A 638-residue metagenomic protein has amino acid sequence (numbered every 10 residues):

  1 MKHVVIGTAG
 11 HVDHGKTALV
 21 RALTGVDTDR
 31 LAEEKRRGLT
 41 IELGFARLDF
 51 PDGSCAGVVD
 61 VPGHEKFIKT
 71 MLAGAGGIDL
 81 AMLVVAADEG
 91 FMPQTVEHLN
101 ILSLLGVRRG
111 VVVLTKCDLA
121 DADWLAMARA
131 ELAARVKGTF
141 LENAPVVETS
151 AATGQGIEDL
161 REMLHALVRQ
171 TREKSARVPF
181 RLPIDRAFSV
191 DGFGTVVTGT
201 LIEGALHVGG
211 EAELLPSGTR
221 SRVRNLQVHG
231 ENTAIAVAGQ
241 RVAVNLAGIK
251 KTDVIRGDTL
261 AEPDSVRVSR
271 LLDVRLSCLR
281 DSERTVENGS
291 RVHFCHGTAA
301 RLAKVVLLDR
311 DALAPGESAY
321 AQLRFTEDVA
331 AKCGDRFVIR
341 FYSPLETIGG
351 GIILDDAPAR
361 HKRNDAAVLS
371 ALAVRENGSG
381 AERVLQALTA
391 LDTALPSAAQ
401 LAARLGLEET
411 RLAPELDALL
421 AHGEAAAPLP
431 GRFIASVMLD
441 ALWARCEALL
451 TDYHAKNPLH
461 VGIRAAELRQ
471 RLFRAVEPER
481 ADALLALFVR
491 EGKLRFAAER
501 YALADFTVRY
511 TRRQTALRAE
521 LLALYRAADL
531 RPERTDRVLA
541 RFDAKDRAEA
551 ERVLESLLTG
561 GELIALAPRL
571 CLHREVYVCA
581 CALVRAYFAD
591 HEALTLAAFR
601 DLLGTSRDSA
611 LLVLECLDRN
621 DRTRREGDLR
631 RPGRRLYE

Functional and structural regions predicted by a protein language model:
M1-V61, E65: Conserved G1/Walker A P-loop phosphate-binding module
V12, L39-I41, R47-D52, A73-G77 (+2 more regions): Conserved catalytic network of the ASCE P-loop NTPase/AAA+ motor domain
D13, L19, G38, D60 (+15 more regions): Residue-level signature of catalytic and energy-coupling elements of molecular machines, predominantly ATP/GTP-dependent
C55, V61-K66, G76-M127: Conserved Switch II/interswitch segment of TRAFAC-class P-loop GTPases
H64-E65, D88-M92, V107, K116-D121 (+7 more regions): Conserved nucleotide-binding/hydrolysis micro-motifs of P-loop NTPases
A86-A87, V111-M127, V147-Q155, A247 (+4 more regions): G-domain G4 guanine-recognition motif of GTPases
C117, A134-S282: Conserved catalytic-core segments of large NTP-driven translation/proteostasis enzymes
A120-W124, A134, I249-A565, H573-R622 (+1 more regions): C-terminal effector modules of nucleic-acid-centric enzymes and ribosome-associated factors
